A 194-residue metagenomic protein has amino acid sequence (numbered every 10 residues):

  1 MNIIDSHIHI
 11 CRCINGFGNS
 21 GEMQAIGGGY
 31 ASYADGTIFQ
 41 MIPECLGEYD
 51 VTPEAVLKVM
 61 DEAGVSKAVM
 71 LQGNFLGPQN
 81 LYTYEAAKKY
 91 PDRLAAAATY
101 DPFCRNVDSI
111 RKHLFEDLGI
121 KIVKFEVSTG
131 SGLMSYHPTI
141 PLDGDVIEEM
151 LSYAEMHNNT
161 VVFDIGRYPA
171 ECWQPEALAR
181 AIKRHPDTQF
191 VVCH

Functional and structural regions predicted by a protein language model:
M1-V69: An N-terminally biased module of ancient metal coordination in phosphate/nucleic-acid-related enzymes
I4-I8, A68-L71, L94-A98, K121-F125 (+2 more regions): Hydrophobic faces of well-ordered beta-strands that scaffold small-molecule active sites in alpha/beta enzyme cores
I10, V127-L133: Conserved radical SAM core fold
M41, I122, S128: Active-site-adjacent substrate/metal-binding segments within catalytic domains of carbohydrate-active enzymes
G47-D50, Q72-Q79, D101-D108, S131-S135 (+2 more regions): Acidic-and-aromatic substrate-binding clefts and catalytic sites of carbohydrate-active enzymes
L57-A63, Y82-R93, S109-K121, E148-H157 (+1 more regions): Acidic (Asp/Glu)-rich catalytic clusters
E62-N80, K88-F103: Metal-cofactor-binding active-site regions of metalloenzymes
I122, T139-H194: Catalytic pocket-lining loop regions of alpha/beta-barrel enzymes, especially the amidohydrolase/enolase/GH5 lineages
